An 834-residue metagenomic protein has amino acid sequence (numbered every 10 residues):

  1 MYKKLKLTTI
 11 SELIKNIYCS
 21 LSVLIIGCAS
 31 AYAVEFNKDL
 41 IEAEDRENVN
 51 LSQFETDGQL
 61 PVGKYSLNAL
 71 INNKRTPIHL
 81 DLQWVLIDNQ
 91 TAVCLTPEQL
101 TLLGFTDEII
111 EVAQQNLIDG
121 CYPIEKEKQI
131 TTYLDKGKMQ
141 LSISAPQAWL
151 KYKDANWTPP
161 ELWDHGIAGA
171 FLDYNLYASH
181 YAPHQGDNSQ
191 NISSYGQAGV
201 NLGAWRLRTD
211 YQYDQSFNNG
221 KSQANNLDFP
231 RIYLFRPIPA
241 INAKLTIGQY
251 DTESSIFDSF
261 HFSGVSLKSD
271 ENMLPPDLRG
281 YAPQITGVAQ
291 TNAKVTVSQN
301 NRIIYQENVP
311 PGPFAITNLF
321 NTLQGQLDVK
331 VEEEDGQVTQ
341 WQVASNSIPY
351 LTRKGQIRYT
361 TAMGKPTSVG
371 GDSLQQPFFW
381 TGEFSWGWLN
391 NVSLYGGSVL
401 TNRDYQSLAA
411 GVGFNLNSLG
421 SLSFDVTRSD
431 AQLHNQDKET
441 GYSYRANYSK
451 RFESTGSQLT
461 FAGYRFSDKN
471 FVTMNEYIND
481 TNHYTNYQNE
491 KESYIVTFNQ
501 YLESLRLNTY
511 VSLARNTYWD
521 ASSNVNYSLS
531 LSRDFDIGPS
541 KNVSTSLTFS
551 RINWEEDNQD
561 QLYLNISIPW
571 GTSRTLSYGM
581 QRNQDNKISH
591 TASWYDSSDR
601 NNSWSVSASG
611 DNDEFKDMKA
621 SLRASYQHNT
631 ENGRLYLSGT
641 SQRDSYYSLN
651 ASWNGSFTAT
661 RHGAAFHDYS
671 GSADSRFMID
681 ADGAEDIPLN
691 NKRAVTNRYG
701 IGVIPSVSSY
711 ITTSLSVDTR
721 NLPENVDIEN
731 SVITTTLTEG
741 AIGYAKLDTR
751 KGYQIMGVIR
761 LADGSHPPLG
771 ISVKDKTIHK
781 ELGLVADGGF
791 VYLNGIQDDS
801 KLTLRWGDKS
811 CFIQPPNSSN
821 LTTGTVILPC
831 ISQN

Functional and structural regions predicted by a protein language model:
V23, G27, A31-R279, Q584-T658: Post-signal-peptide, soluble extracytosolic/periplasmic N-terminal scaffold domains of envelope/secretory systems
L60-Q83, A293, G683-R693, A762-T777: Short, ordered, surface-exposed loop/turn motifs in non-cytosolic proteins
A69, I285-G287, R676-A681, Y753-L761: A short, amphipathic beta-strand motif
D81, K692-I701, I778-F790: Short, acidic Ser/Thr/Gly-rich low-complexity loop/linker segments typical of extracellular and cell-surface proteins
L86-L95, T317-Q324, I701-D727, T738-E739 (+2 more regions): Short Pro-Gly-centered beta-turn/loop motif in secreted/extracellular proteins
L95, L162-N219, I357-D430, E453 (+2 more regions): Conserved, compact domain cores that house catalytic/ligand-binding motifs in diverse enzymes and effector modules
W149, A178-A182, A204, Y213-F217 (+18 more regions): Transmembrane beta-strands of outer-membrane beta-barrel pores
L162-D164, I192-A204, N226-P239, Q376-S398 (+14 more regions): Feature captures outer-membrane beta-barrel proteins of Gram-negative bacteria and organelles
